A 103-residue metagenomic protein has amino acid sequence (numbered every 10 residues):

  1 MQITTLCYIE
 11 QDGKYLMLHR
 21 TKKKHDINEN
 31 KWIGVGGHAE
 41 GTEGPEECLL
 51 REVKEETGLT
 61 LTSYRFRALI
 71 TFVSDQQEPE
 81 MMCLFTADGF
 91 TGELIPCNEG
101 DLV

Functional and structural regions predicted by a protein language model:
M1-M17, V35-E40: Conserved N-terminal beta-strand and adjoining loop/helix that marks the start of the Nudix/MutT-like hydrolase domain
I3, F66, M81: Residues that flank catalytic or metal-binding motifs in active/ligand-binding sites
E10-K14, K23, E40, D88-E93: Short, charged/polar surface micro-motifs in flexible loops or helix N-caps
K14-L16, T21, H25, R51-E55 (+1 more regions): Recognition helices and adjacent regulatory flanks at domain boundaries
D26-G36: Short, conserved active-site loops that position catalytic residues or coordinate cofactors/metal ions across diverse
V35-R67, F85: The catalytic Nudix box helix
F72-L94, N98-E99, V103: Active-site-adjacent beta-strand/loop module that shapes the phosphate/pyrophosphate-binding cleft
